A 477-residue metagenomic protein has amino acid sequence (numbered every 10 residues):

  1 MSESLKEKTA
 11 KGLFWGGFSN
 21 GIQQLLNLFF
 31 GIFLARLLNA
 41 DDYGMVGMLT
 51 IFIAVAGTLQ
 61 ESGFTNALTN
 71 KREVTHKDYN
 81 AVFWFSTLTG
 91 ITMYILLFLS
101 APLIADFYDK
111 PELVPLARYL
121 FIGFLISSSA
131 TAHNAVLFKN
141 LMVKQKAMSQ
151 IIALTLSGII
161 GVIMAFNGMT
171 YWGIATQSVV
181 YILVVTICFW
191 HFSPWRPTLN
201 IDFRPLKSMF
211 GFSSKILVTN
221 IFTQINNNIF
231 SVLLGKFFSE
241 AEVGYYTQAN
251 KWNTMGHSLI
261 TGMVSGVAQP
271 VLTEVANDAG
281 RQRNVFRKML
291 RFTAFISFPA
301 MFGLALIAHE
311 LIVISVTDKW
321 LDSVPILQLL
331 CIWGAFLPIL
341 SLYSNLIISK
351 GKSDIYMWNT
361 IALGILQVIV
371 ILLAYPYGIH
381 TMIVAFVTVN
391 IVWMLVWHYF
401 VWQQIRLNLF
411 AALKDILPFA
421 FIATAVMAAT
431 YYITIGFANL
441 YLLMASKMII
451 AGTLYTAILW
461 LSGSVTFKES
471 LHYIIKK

Functional and structural regions predicted by a protein language model:
M1-E3, T9, K144, I187-S231 (+3 more regions): Interhelical loop/hinge segments that connect adjacent transmembrane helices in multipass membrane
M1-L28, N66-T69, E73-W84, L113 (+4 more regions): N-terminal membrane topogenesis motif
L5-S62, T89-A101, R118, A153-V162 (+3 more regions): Signature of the first transmembrane helix
K6, A67-H76, I126-S149, N167 (+6 more regions): Membrane-interface junctions at transmembrane-helix termini in multi-pass inner-membrane proteins
F30-I32, A40-Q60, G123, K215 (+6 more regions): Alpha-helical transmembrane segments of polytopic membrane transporters and translocases
T58-H76, F138-K139, A249, N253-S297 (+1 more regions): Helix-loop junctions and terminal segments of transmembrane helices in multi-pass membrane transport/translocation
V114-F121, S149-P194, S208-F212, T219 (+5 more regions): Hydrophobic alpha-helical transmembrane segments
L407-L409, I416, Y431-K477: Membrane-proximal transmembrane or re-entrant/amphipathic helices at the cytosolic face
